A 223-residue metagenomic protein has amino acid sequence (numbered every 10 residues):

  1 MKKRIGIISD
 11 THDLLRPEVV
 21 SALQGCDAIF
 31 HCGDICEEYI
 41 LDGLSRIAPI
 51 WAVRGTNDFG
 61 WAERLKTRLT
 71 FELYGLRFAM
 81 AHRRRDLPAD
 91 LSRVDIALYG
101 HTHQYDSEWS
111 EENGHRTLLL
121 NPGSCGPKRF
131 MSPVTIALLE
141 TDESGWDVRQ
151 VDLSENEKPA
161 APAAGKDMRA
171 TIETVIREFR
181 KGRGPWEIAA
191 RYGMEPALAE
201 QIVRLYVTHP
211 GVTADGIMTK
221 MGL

Functional and structural regions predicted by a protein language model:
M1-I50, D58-T67: N-terminal active-site segment of His-dependent metallophosphoesterases
K2, T70, L118-T171: Binuclear metal-dependent phosphoesterase catalytic core
I7-S9, A28-D34, W51-T56, A79-H82 (+2 more regions): Active-site neighborhood of phospho(di)ester-bond hydrolases with catalytic His/Asp-centered motifs
D13-P17, C36-I40, N57-E63, R85-L91 (+2 more regions): Active-site environment of divalent metal-dependent phosphoester hydrolases
W51-R93: Helix-adjacent hinge/juxtasegments
K166-R183, Q201-V203: Short, amphipathic alpha-helical "recognition" segments used to contact nucleic acids or chromatin
I176, T208-L223: Short Lys/Arg-enriched helix C-cap and helix-to-coil transition segments that create basic nucleic-acid-contact patches
E187-A190: Short alpha-helical "recognition helix" segments of helix-turn-helix
